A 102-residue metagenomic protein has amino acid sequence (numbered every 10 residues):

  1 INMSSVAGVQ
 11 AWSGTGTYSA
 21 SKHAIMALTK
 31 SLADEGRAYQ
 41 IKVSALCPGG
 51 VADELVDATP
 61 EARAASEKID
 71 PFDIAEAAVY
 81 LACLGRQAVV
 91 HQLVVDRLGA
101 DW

Functional and structural regions predicted by a protein language model:
N2, S44: Rossmann-fold scaffold of SDR-type NAD(P)-dependent oxidoreductases
S5: Residue(s) in the substrate-gating loop at a strand-loop-helix junction that position the organic substrate next
Q10, I41, C47-T59: Short beta-loop-alpha junction of Rossmann-like oxidoreductase domains
Q10-G16, E67: Active-site loop immediately N-terminal to the catalytic Tyr-X3-Lys motif of short-chain dehydrogenase/reductase
Y18, M26: Catalytic tyrosine of NAD(P)H-dependent dehydrogenase/reductases that use a Tyr as the general acid/base
S21: Active-site helix of classical SDR
K30, D34-A38: Alpha-helical segment proximal to the catalytic Tyr-Lys
A45-L46, D53, E61-W102: C-terminal helical subdomain
